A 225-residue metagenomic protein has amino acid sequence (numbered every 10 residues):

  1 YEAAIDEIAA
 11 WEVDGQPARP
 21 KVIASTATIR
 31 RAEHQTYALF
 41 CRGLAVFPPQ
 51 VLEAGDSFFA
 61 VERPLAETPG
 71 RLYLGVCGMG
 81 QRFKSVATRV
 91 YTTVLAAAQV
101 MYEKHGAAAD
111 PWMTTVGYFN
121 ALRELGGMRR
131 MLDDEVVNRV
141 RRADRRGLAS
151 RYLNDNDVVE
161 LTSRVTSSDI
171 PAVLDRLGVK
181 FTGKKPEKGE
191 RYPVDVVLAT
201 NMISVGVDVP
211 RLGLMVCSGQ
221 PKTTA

Functional and structural regions predicted by a protein language model:
Y1-P20: Short, conserved "post-DEAD/DEAH" coupling segment immediately C-terminal to helicase motif II within the SF2/RecA-like
I8, T36, G43-V46, G213-A225: C-terminal, active-site-flanking charged/polar segments
E12, R19-P20, I29-R139, V158-V159 (+1 more regions): Conserved interdomain linker/interface between the two RecA-like ATPase lobes of SF2 helicase motors
P17-I23, T114, G189-V196: Loop/turn-to-beta-strand initiation segments
E53-A54, V165-I170, I203, P221-T224: Short acidic loop-to-helix transition motifs that present clustered carboxylates
T162-T200: Conserved helicase ATPase core of P-loop NTP-dependent helicases/translocases
P193-A225: Conserved RecA-like helicase motor core of SF1/SF2 enzymes
